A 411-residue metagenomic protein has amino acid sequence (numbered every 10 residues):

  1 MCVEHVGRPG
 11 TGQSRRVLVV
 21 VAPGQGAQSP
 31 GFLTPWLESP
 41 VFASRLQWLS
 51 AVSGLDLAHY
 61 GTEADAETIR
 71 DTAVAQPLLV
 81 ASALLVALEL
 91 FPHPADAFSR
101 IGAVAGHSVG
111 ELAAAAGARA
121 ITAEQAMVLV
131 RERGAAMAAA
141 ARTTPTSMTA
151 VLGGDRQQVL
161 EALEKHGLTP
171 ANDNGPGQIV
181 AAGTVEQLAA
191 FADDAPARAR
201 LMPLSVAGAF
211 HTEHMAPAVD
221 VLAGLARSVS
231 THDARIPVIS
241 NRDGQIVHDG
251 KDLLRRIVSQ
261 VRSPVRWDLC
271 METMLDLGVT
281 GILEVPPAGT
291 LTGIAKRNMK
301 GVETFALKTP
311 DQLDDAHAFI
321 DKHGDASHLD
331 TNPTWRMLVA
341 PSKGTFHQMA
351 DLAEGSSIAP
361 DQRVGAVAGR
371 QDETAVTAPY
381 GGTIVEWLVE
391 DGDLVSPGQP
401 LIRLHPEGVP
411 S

Functional and structural regions predicted by a protein language model:
C2-Q158, G281-P310: FabD-like malonyl-/acyl-CoA
Q25-A27, S53-L55, D65, L88 (+1 more regions): Alpha/beta catalytic cores of group-transfer enzymes, especially the acyltransferase/condensing modules of polyketide
G110, E354-A366, D391-L401: Short, well-structured beta-strand-loop connectors
L275-G278: Non-catalytic positions within long, well-ordered alpha-helices that form the structural scaffold/packing of enzyme
E303-D325: Short, flexible loop segments at boundaries between secondary-structure elements
S327-G369, E373-A375, G381: Acidic, low-complexity mobile loops and tails
T377-V389, P410-S411: Short, compositionally biased
